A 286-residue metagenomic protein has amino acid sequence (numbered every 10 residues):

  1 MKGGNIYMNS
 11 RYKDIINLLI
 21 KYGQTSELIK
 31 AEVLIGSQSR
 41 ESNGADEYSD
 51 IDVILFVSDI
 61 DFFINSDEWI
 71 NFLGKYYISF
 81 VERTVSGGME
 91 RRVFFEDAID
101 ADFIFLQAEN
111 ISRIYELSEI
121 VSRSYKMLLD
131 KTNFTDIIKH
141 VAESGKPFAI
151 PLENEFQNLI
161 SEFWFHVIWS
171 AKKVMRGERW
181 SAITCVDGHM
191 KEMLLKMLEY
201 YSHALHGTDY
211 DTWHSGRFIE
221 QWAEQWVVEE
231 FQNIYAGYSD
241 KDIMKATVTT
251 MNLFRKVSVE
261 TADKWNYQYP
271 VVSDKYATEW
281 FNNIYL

Functional and structural regions predicted by a protein language model:
K2-E27, I35-Y48, I54-I114: Metal-dependent nucleotidyltransferase catalytic core
K2-N5, F72-S181, V186-G188, W280-L286: Conserved NTP/Mg2+-binding pocket subregion across the NTase superfamily
I15-N17, N65-S66, V141-P147, A171 (+1 more regions): Short amphipathic alpha-helical segments, especially helix-boundary/capping motifs
L18, D59-W69, N110-V121, D136-I137 (+2 more regions): Short, surface-exposed, charge-dense and proline/glycine-enriched linear segments
L34-I35, T184: Short loop/turn and capping residues at structural boundaries
A45, I70, E90, Y125-K126 (+2 more regions): Generic secondary-structure boundary/loop-capping signal
P147-L286: Conserved nucleotidyltransferase catalytic core and NTase-mimicking acidic/glycine-rich helix/loop elements in nucleic
